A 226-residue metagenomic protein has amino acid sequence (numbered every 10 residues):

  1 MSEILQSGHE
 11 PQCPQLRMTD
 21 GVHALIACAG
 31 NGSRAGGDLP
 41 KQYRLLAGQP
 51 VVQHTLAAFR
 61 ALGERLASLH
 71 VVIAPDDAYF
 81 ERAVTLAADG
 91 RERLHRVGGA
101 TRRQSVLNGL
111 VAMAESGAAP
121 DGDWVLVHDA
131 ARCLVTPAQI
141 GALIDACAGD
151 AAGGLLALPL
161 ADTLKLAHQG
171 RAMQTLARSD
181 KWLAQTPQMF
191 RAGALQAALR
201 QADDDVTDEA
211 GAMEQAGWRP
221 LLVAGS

Functional and structural regions predicted by a protein language model:
L16-A78: N-terminal glycine-rich phosphate-binding loop and ensuing alpha1 helix
I26, V52, G109, H128-D129 (+2 more regions): Residue-level signal for inorganic ion chemistry
A78-T85: Acidic helix N-cap motif at the loop->helix transition within catalytic regions of sugar-transfer enzymes
T85-G122: Short phosphate-binding loop-to-helix
R102, A130-L134: Acidic metal-phosphate-binding loop of nucleotide-sugar-dependent transferases
V125: Short aromatic/hydrophobic "clamp" motif used to bind/position activated sugar donors
L134-V223: Conserved core of the sugar-phosphate nucleotidyltransferase
